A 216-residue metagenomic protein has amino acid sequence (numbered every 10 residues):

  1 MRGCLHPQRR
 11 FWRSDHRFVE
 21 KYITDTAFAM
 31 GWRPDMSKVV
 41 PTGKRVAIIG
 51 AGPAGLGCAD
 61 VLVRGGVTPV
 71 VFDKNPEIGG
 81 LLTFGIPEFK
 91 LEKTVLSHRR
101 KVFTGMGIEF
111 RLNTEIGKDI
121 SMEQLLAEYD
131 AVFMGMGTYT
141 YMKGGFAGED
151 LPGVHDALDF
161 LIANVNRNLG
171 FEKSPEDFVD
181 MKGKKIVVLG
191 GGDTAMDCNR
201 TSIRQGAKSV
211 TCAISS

Functional and structural regions predicted by a protein language model:
M1-R2, G43: Residues immediately within or flanking Cys/His clusters that coordinate Zn2+ in small zinc-binding modules
R2-T26: Iron-sulfur (Fe-S) cluster-binding segments and ferredoxin-like electron-carrier domains, especially [2Fe-2S]
E20-S216: Residues forming the flavin
